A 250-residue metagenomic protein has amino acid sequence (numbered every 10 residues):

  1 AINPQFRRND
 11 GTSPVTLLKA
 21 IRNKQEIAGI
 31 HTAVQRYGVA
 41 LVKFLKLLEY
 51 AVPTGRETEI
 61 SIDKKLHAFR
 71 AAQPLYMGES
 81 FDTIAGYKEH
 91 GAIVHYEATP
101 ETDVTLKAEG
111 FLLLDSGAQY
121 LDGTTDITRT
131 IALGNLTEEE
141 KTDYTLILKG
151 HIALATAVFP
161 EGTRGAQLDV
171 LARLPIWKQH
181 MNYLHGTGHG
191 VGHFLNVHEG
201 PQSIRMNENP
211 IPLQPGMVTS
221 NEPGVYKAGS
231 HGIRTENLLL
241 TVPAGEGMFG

Functional and structural regions predicted by a protein language model:
A1-G250: Active-site neighborhoods and metal-handling regions in enzymes and metal-associated proteins
